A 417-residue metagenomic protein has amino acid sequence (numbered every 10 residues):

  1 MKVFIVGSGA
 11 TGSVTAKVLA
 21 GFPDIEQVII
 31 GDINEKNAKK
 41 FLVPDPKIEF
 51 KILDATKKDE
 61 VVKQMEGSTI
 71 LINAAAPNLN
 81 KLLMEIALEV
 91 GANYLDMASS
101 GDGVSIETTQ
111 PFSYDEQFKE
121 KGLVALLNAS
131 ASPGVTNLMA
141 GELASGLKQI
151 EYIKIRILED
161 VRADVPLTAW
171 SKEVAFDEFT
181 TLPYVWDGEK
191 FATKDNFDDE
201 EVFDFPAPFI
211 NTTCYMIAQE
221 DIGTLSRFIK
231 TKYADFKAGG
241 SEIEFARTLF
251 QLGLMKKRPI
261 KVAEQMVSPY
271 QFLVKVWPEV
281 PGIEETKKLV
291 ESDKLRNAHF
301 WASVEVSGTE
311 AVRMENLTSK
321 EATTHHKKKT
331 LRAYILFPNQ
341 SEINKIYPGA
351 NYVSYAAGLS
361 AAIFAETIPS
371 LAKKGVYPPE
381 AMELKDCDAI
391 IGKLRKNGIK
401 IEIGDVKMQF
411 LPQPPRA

Functional and structural regions predicted by a protein language model:
V3-G7: Conserved N-terminal Rossmann-fold NAD(P)-binding element of oxidoreductases
T11: Hydrophobic/small residue at the entry helix of a nucleotide-binding pocket
N34-K36: Helix N-cap at the beta1-alpha1 junction of Rossmann-like dinucleotide-binding domains, i.e., the first residues
D45-K57: Rossmann-fold cofactor-recognition segment
D54, T69-I86, G91, A98-S100 (+1 more regions): N-terminal glycine-rich "phosphate-gripper" loop used for MgATP/nucleotide binding and carboxylate activation
A55-G67: Conserved Rossmann-fold cofactor-binding substructure of NAD(P)-dependent oxidoreductases
S99-L123: Rossmann-fold NAD(P)-binding glycine/threonine-rich loop
G146-A417: C-terminal catalytic/substrate-binding lobe primarily of soluble NAD(P)-dependent oxidoreductases
